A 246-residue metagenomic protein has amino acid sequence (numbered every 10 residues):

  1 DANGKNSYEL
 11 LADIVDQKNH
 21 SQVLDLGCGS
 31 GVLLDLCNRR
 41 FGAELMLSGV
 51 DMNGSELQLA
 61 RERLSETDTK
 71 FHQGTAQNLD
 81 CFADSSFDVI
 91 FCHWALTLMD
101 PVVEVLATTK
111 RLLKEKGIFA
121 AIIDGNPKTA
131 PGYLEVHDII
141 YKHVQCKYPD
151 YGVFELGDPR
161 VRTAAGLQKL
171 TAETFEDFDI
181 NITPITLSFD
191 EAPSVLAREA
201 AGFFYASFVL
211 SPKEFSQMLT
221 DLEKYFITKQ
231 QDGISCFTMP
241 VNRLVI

Functional and structural regions predicted by a protein language model:
A2-N19, L36: Conserved alpha-helix/loop element of class I SAM-dependent methyltransferases that forms part of the SAM/SAH-binding
N3, S30-V32, G157-I246: Conserved Class I S-adenosyl-L-methionine
A12, D35-N38, L106-K110: A structural alpha-helix within SAM-dependent methyltransferase catalytic domains
Q22-L79: Class I SAM-dependent methyltransferase SAM/SAH-binding core
C81-V89: A short acidic, Gly/Pro-enriched loop at the edge of an enzyme's catalytic core that lines a small-molecule cofactor
V89-V102, G125: A short SAM/SAH-binding and catalytic strip from SAM-dependent methyltransferases
M99-D100, L113-E115: Helix-to-beta-strand junctions that scaffold the AdoMet/dcAdoMet cofactor pocket in Class I SAM-dependent enzymes
V103, K110, I118-L187: Conserved catalytic/acceptor-binding region of the Class I
